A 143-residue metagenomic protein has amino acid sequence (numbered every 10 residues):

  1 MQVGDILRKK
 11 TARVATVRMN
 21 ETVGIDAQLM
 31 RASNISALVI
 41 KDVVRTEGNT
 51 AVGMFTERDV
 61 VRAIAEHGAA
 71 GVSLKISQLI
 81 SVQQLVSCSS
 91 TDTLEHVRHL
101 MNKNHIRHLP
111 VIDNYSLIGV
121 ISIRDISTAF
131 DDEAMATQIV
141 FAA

Functional and structural regions predicted by a protein language model:
M1-L29, I40-E47, A51, E66-L100 (+3 more regions): Bateman/CBS regulatory modules and CBS-like beta-alpha motifs in cytosolic regions of diverse proteins
I35, V43, T50-E66, I106-P110 (+1 more regions): Short beta->alpha transition motifs characteristic of CBS
